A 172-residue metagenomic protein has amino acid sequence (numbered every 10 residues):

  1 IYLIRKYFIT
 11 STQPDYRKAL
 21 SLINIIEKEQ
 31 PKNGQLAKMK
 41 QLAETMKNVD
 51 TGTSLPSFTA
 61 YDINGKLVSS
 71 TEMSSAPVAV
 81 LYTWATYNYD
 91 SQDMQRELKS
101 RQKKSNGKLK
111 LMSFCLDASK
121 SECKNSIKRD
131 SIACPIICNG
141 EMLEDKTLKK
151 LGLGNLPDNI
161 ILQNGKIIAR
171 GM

Functional and structural regions predicted by a protein language model:
I1-S70: Oxidative protein folding and maturation machinery
K18, D93-M94, M172: Residues at alpha-helix caps and immediate loop-helix transition turns in enzyme cores, especially N- and C-cap
G52, M73-S75, S105-G107, K128-D130 (+2 more regions): A structural signal for short secondary-structure junctions
L55, S75-V78, L109-L111, L156-P157 (+1 more regions): Active-site lining segments that contact anionic ligands and/or coordinate catalytic metals
V68-L98, K110-L111: Short active-site neighborhood of thiol/selenol oxidoreductases, capturing the structured segment around
D90-D130, L143-L148: Structural microenvironment flanking redox-active thiols in thiol-disulfide oxidoreductases
I132, M142-M172: Thiol/disulfide oxidoreductase modules built on the thioredoxin-like
C134-C138: Short hydrophobic/aromatic-enriched beta-strand-loop microsegments
